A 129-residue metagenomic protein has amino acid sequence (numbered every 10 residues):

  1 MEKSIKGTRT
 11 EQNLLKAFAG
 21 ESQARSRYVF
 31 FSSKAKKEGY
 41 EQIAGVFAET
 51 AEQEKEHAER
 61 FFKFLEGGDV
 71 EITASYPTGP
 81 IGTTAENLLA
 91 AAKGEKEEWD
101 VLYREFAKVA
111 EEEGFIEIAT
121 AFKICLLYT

Functional and structural regions predicted by a protein language model:
E2-N13, T73-K96: Acidic/His metal-coordination segments adjacent to aromatic residues that form catalytic metal sites in metalloenzymes
T8-Q42, V46: The feature marks the first
E21, Y28-F31, F61, E95 (+1 more regions): Non-transmembrane amphipathic alpha-helical segments
K36-Y40, K108-A119: Inter-helical turn/loop segments and adjacent helix faces that build the functional surface of alpha-helical bundle
Q42-A74, D100: Conserved alpha-helical segments that form or flank metal/cofactor-binding pockets of metalloenzymes
G45-E49, A119-I124: Short, charged, amphipathic alpha-helical segments
Y128-T129: Conserved small/polar residues in nucleotide/adenosyl-binding loops
